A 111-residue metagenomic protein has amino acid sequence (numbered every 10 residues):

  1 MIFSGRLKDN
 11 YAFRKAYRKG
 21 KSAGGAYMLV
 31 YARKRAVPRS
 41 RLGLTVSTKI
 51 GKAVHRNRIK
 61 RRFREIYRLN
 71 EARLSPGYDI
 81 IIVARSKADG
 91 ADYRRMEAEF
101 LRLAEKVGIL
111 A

Functional and structural regions predicted by a protein language model:
M1-A111: Positively charged, solvent-exposed patches that mediate nucleic-acid binding
